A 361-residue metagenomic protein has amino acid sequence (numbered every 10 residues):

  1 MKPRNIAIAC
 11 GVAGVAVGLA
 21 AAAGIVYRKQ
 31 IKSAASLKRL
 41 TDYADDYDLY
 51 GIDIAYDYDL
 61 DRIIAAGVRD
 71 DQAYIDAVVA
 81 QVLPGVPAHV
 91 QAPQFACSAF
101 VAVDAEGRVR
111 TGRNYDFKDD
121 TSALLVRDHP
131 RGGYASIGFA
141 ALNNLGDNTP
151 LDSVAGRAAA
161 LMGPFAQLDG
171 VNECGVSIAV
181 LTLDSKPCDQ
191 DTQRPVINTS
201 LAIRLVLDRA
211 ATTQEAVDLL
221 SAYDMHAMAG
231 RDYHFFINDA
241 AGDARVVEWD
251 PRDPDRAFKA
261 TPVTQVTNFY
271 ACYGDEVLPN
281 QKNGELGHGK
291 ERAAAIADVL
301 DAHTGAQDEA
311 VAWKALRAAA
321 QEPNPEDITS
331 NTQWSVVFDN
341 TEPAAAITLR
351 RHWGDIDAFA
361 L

Functional and structural regions predicted by a protein language model:
K2-A210, M225, A306-L361: N-terminal mature-domain region immediately after signal-peptide cleavage in secreted/organellar precursors
G133-N143, A271-A293: A recognition module on extended beta-rich or small alphabeta surfaces enriched in W/G with H and D/E
R204-L207, V217-L220, A297: Non-transmembrane alpha-helical segments in soluble domains of secreted/periplasmic/extracellular proteins
T212-E215, L219, R292, A312: General structural feature for long, well-ordered alpha-helical segments within catalytic domains of soluble enzymes
E215-R231, F235: Secretory/export targeting leaders with adjacent low-complexity proregions
G230-N280: Extended amphipathic alpha-helical segments with heptad-repeat/coiled-coil character used for oligomerization, fusion
K282-A312: Long, charge-rich alpha-helical interaction segments
